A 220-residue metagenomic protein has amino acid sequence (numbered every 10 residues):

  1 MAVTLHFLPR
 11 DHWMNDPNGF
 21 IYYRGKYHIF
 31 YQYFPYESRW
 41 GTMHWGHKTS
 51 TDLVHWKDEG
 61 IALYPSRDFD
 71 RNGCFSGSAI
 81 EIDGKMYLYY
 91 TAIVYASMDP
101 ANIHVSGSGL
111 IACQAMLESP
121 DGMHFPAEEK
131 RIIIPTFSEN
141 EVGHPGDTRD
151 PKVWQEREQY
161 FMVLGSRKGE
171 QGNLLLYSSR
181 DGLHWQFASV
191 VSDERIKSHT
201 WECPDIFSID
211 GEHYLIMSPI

Functional and structural regions predicted by a protein language model:
M1-C203, S208-I220: Beta-rich carbohydrate-recognition and catalytic domains
